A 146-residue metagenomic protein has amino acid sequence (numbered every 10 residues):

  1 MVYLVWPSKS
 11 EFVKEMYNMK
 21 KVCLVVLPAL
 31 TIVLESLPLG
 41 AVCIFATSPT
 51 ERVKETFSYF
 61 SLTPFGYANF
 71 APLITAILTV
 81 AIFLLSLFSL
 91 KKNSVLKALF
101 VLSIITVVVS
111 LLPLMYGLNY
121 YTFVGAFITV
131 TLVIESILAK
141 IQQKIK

Functional and structural regions predicted by a protein language model:
V2-N18: Short, Lys/Arg-enriched N-terminal segments with co-localized hydrophobic residues within the first ~10-30 amino acids
V13, M19, L87-L96, I145-K146: Membrane-interface helix-boundary motifs at transmembrane edges
M16-V26, K140: N-terminal membrane topogenic signal
C23-L78: Hydrophobic transmembrane helix segments
L30-L39, S103-L114: Aromatic-anchored segments of alpha-helical transmembrane domains
T63-F70, S94, P113-T122: Membrane-helix interface and helix-disruption motif detector
A68-V109: Loop-to-transmembrane helix junctions at the membrane interface
V108-K146: Alpha-helical transmembrane segments of multi-pass integral membrane proteins, characterized by long hydrophobic
